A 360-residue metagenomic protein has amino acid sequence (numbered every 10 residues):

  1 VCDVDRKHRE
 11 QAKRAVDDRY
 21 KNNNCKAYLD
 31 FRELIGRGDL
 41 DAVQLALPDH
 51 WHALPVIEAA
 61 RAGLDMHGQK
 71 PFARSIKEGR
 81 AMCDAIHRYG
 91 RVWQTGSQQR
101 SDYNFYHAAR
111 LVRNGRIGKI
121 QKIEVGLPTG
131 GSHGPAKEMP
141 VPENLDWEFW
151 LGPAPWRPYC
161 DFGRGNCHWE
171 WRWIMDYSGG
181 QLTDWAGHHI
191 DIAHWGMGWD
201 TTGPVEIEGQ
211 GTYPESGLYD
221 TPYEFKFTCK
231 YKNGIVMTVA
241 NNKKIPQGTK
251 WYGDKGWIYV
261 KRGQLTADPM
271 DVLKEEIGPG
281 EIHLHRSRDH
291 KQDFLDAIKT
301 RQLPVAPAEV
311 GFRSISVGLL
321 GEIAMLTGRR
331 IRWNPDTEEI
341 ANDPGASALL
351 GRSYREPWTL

Functional and structural regions predicted by a protein language model:
V1-G68, R74-V92: N-terminal glycine-/serine-/threonine-rich beta1-alpha1-beta2 phosphate-ribose binding loop of Rossmann-like
K13, R32-I35, Q44, V56-A60 (+9 more regions): Non-transmembrane alpha-helical segments in soluble domains of secreted/periplasmic/extracellular proteins
L45-D49, L64, G68-Q69, Q94-Q98 (+2 more regions): Conserved beta-strand->loop/alpha-helix structural units within folded catalytic cores of enzymes with alpha/beta
D65, F72-F149: A contiguous active-site-proximal alpha/beta segment in oxidoreductase catalytic domains
R116-G134, D146-C160, V205-P214, T238-N241: NAD(P)-dependent dehydrogenases' Rossmann-like dinucleotide-binding region
K119-I123, P158-D161, W199-G209, V236-V239 (+3 more regions): Acidic/polar loop patches that form or flank catalytic/metal-binding clefts of enzymes that bind anionic ligands
E148-N233: Rossmann-like dinucleotide-binding domain that binds NAD(P)(H)
Y177-T201, S216, E224-K226, I245-L360: C-terminal helical cap and adjacent loop that interface with cofactors, partners, or active-site loops
